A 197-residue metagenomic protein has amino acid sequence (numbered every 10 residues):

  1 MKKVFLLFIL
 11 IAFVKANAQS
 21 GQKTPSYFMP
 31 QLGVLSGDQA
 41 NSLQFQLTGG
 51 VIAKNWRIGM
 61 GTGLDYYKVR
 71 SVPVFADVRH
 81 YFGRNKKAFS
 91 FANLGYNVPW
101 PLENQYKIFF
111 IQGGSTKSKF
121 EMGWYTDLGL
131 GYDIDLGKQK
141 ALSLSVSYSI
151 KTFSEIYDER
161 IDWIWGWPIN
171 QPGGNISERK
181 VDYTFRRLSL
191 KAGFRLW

Functional and structural regions predicted by a protein language model:
V4-F13: Sec-dependent N-terminal signal peptides
V14-A18: Sec/Tat signal peptide C-region and signal peptidase I cleavage site
K23, A53-W56, G83-N85, D135-Q139 (+1 more regions): Outer-membrane beta-barrel channels and translocator barrels
T24-F28, N41-L43, R70-V74, F120-T126 (+1 more regions): Residues that define the transmembrane beta-barrel architecture of outer-membrane proteins
S26-G37, N55-K68, S90-L94: Transmembrane beta-strand segments that form the barrel wall of outer-membrane beta-barrel proteins
T48-I52, R79-Y81, G131-D133, K191-R195: Transmembrane beta-barrel domains of outer membrane proteins
L64-F153: Outer-membrane beta-barrel translocator/channel fold
D182-W197: Outer-membrane beta-barrel "beta-signal"
